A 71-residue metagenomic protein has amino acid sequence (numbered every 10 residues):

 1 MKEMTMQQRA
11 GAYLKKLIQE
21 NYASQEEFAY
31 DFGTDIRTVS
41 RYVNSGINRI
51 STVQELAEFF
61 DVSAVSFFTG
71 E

Functional and structural regions predicted by a protein language model:
M1-A23, E27: A short, Lys/Arg-rich alpha-helix, primarily the initiator
L14, F28-A29, V39, F67: Conserved hydrophobic/aromatic packing and binding residues within compact polymer-binding modules
D31, F59: Residues within the alpha-helical elements of helix-turn-helix
G33-N48, G70: Recognition helix of helix-turn-helix/homeodomain-like DNA-binding domains that insert into the DNA major groove
S45-E58: Short, basic-rich loop-to-helix N-cap that marks the start of a DNA-contacting helix
D61-E71: Short C-terminal boundary/hinge segments that cap the last helix of small helical domains
